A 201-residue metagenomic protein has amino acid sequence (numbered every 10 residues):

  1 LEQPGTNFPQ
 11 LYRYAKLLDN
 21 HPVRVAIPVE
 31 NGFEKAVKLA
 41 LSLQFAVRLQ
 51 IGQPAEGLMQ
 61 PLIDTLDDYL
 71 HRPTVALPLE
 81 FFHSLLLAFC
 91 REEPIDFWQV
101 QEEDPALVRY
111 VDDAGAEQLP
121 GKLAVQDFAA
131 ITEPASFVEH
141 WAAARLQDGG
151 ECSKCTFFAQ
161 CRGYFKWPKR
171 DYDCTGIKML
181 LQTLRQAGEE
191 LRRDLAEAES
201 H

Functional and structural regions predicted by a protein language model:
L1-Q118, K122-D127: Radical SAM enzyme [4Fe-4S]-AdoMet core and its adjacent flexible, acidic and glycine-rich loops/tails across
K122-H201: Flexible mid-to-C-terminal extensions adjoining Fe-S/redox cofactors in radical SAM and related proteins
